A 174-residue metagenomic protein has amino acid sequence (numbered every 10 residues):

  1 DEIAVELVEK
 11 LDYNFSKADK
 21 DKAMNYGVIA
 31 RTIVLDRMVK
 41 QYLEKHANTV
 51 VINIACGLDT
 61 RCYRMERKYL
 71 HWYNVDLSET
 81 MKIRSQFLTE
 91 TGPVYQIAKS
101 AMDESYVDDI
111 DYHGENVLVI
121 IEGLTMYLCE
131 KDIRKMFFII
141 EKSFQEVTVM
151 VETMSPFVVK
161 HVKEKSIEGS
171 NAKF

Functional and structural regions predicted by a protein language model:
D1-I52, C56-K99, Y112-H113: Rossmann-like AdoMet
D1-K20, M154-F174: Mobile cap/lid helix-loop segments that border enzyme active or cofactor-binding sites and regulate substrate access
N48, I83-P93, E104, D109-H113 (+1 more regions): Anionic ligand-binding catalytic core segments
C62-R64, E130-K131, H161: Short glycine-/acidic-enriched loop or helix-start segments at secondary-structure transitions that form or flank
M65, Y106, I110-N116, I133-K135: ATP-dependent adenylate-handling active sites, centered on carboxylate activation for C-N bond formation
Q96, E104-V107, Y127-Q145: A short, conserved alpha-helix within the catalytic core of class I
H113-M126: Short SAM/SAH-binding signature in class I
V117-L118, F137-V158: Conserved beta-strand signature within the Rossmann-like core of class I S-adenosyl-L-methionine
